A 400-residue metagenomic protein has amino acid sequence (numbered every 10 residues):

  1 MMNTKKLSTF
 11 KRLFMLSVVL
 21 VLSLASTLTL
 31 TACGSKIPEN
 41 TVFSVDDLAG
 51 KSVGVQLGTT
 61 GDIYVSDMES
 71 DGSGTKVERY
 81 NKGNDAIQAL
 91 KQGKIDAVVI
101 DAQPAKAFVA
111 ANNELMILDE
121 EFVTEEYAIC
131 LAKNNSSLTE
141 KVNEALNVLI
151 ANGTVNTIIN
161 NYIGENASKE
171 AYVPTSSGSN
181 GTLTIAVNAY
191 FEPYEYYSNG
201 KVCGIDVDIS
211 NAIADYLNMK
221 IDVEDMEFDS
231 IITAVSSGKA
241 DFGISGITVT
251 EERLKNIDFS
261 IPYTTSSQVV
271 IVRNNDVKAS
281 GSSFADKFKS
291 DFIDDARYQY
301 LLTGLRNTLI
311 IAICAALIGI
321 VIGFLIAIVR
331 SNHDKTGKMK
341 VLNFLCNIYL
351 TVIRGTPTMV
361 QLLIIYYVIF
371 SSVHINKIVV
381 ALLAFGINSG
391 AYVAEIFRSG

Functional and structural regions predicted by a protein language model:
L28-A32: C-terminal motif of bacterial Sec signal peptides marking the signal peptidase cleavage site
G34-D47, G58, N112-V123, A132-K133 (+2 more regions): Acidic, polar ligand-binding/catalytic clefts
G34-S35, T59-T60, A128-S168, D208-Y216 (+3 more regions): Extended ligand-binding regions for polar small-molecule ligands
I37-N81, A102-Q103, T184-P193, K201-D215 (+2 more regions): Bilobed "Venus flytrap"/periplasmic-binding protein-like clamshell domains and structurally analogous long
L48, L90-K91, I129, V142 (+2 more regions): Hydrophobic residues within well-ordered alpha-helices
T60-S73, V77, I117-E121, L146-N180 (+2 more regions): Ligand-binding clefts/hinges and TM-proximal coupling segments of bilobed small-molecule sensing domains
K76-Y80, Q88, A97, N180-I247 (+1 more regions): Extracytoplasmic small-molecule ligand-binding "clamshell" domains of the periplasmic binding protein/Venus flytrap
S282-G400: Transmembrane alpha-helices and adjacent helix-loop boundaries
